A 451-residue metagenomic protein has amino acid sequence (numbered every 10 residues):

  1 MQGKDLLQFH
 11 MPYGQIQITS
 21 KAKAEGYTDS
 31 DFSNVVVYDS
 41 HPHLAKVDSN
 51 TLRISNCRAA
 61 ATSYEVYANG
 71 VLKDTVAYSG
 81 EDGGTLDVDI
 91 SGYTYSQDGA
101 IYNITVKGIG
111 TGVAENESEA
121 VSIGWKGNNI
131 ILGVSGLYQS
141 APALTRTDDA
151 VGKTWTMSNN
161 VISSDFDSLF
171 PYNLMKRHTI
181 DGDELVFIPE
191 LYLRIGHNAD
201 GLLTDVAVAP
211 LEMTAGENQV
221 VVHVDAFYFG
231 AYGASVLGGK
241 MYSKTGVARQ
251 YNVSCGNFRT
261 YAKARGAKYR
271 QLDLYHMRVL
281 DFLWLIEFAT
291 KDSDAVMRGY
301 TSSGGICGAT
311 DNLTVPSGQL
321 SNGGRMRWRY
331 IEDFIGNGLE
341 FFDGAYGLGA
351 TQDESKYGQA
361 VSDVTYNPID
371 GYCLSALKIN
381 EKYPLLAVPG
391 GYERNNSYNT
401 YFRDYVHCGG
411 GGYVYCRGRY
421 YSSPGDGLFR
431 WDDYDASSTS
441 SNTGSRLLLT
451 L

Functional and structural regions predicted by a protein language model:
M1-P12, E65-D98: Recognizes extended acidic, P/S/T-rich segments that occur within or adjacent to Ig-like beta-sandwich modules
G3-D5, K46-R53, A60, G80-G84 (+1 more regions): Ser/Thr- and Asn-enriched, surface-exposed coil loops between beta-strands
H10-G26, Y93-V113: Beta-strand-rich modules
Y27-A59, V113-G127: Pro/Thr/Ser/Gly-rich low-complexity, intrinsically disordered linker/stalk tracts
A60-E65, Y102: Short beta-strand/loop motifs in extracellular/secreted proteins, especially within beta-sandwich accessory domains
G127-P189, L193-G196, Y269: GGW-centered surface loops in extracellular recognition modules
D181, V208-F334: Short aromatic-cysteine micro-motif
Y275-R278, Y300-D311, S317-G318, R325 (+2 more regions): C-terminal, surface-exposed recognition/capping segments
